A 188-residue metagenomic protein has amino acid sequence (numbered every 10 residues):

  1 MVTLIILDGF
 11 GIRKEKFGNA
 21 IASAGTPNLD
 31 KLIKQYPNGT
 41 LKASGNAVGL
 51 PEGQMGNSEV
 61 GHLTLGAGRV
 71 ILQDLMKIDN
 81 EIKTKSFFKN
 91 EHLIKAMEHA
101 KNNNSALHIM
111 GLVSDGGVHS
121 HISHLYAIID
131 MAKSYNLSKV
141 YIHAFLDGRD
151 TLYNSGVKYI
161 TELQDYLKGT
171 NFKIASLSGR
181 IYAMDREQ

Functional and structural regions predicted by a protein language model:
M1-T3, F10-H108, L112-D185: Active-site nucleophile/metal-coordination loop of metallo-enzymes that catalyze phosphate/sulfate and related
